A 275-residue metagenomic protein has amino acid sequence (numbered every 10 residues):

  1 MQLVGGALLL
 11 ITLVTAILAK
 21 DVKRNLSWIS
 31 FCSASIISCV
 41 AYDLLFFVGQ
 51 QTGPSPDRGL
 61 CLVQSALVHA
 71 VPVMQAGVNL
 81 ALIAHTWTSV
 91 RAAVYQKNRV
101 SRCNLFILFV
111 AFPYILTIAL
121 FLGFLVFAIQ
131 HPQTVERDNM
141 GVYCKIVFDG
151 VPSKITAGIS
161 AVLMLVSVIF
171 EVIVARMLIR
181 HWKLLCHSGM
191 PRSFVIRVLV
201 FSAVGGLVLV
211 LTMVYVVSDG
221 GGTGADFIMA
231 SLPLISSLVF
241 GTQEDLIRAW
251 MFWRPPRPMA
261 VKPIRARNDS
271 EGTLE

Functional and structural regions predicted by a protein language model:
M1-P113, T117, A260: Membrane-proximal first intracellular loop
G5-L9, A70-L82, V162-E171, L232-T242: Hydrophobic cores of alpha-helical transmembrane segments in multi-pass inner/ER membrane proteins, independent
I11, G224-E271: Seventh transmembrane helix
L26-I29, Q51-R58, R91-K97, I129-I146 (+1 more regions): Interhelical loop segments of eukaryotic multi-pass membrane proteins
I37-T52, T117-D138, A203-D226: Helix-to-loop junction signature of class
V78-T88, I169-K183: Membrane-water interface of transmembrane alpha-helices
L116-M177: Extracellular-loop-to-transmembrane junctions of the mid-late helices
I173-V216, L232, S236-V239: Intracellular effector-coupling site of seven-transmembrane GPCRs, centered on the ICL3-to-TM6 transition
